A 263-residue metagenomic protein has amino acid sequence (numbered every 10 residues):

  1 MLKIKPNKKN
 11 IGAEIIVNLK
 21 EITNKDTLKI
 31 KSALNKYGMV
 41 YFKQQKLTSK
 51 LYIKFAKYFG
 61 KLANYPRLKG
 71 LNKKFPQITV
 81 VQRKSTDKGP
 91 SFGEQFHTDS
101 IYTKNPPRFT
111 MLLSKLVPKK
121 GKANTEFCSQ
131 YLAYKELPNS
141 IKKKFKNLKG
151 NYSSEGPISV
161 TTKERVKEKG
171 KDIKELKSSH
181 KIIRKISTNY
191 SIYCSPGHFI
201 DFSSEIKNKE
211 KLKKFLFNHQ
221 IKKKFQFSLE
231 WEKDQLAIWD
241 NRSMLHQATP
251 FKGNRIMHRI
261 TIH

Functional and structural regions predicted by a protein language model:
L2-K233, R242-H263: Non-heme Fe(II) oxygenase catalytic core, chiefly the N-lobe of the double-stranded beta-helix
